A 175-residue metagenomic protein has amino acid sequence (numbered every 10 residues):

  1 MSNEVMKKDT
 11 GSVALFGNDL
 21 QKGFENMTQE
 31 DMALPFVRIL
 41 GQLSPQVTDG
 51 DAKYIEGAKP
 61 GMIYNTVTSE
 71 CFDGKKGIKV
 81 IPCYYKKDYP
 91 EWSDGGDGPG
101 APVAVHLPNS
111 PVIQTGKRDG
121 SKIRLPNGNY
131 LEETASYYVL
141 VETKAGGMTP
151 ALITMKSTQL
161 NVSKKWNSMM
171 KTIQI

Functional and structural regions predicted by a protein language model:
M1-M148: OB-fold ssDNA-binding interfaces and closely related basic DNA-contact patches used across DNA replication/repair
E133-I175: Extended serine/threonine-enriched, polar tracts that run as long, contiguous segments within proteins
